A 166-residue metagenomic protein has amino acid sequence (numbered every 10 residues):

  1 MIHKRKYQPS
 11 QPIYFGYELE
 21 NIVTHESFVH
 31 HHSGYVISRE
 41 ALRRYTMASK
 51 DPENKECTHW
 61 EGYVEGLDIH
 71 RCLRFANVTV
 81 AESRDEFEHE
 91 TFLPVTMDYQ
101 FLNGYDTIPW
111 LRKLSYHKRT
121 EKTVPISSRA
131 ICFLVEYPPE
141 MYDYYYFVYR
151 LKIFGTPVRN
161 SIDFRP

Functional and structural regions predicted by a protein language model:
M1-P166: Secretory-pathway lumenal glyco-enzymes, predominantly type II signal-anchor Golgi glycosyltransferases
